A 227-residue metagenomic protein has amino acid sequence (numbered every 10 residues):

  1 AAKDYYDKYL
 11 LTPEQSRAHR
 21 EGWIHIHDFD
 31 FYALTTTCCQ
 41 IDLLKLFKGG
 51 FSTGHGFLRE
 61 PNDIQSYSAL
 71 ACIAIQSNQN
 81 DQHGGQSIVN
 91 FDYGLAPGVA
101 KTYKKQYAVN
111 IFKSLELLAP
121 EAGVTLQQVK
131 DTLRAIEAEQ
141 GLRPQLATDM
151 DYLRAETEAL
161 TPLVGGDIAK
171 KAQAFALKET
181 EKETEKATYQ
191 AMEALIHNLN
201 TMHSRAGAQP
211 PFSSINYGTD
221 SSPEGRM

Functional and structural regions predicted by a protein language model:
A1-M227: Catalytic alpha/beta active-site cores
